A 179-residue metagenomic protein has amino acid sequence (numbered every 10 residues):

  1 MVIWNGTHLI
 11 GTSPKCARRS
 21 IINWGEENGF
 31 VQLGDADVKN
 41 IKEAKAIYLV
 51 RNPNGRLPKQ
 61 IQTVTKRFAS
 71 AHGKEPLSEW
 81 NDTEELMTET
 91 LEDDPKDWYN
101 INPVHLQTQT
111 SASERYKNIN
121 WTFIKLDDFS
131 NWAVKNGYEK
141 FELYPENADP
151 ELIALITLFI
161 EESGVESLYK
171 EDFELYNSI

Functional and structural regions predicted by a protein language model:
M1-Y48, P53, K59: PAPS-dependent sulfotransferase catalytic core
E26, F129, K170: Residue-level marker of positions within ordered structural domains that often coincide with functionally constrained
Q32-Y48, N54-S167: PAPS-dependent sulfotransferase catalytic domain
Y169-I179: Long, positively charged, glycine-interspersed low-complexity recognition regions
